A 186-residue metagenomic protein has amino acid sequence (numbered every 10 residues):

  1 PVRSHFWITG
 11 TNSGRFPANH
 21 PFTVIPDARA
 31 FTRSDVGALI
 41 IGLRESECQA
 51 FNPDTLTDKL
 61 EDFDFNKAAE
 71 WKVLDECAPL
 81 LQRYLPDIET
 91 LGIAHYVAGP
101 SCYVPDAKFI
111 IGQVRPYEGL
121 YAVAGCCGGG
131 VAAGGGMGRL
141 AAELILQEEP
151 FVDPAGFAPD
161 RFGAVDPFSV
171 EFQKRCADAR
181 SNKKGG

Functional and structural regions predicted by a protein language model:
P1-H20, V152: Central helical "cap/lid" subdomain
V2-S4, D27, V36-G37, G128: A generic structural motif
W7, I41, V123: Hydrophobic residues at beta-strand termini and immediately following loops that shape nucleotide-binding pockets
S13-G119: Active-site lid/adjacent beta-loop-alpha segment flanking the redox-cofactor pocket in flavoenzymes
A68, D75-A179, K183: C-terminal catalytic lobe of FAD-dependent flavoproteins
